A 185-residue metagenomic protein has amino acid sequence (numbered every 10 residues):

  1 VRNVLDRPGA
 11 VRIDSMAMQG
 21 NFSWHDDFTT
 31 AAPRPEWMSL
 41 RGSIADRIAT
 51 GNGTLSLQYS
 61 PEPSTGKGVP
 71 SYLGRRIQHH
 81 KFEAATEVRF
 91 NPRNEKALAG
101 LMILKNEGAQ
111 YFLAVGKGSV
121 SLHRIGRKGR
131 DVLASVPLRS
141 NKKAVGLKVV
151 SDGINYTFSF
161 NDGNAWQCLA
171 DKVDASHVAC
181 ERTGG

Functional and structural regions predicted by a protein language model:
V1-G185: Extracellular glycan-recognition regions
